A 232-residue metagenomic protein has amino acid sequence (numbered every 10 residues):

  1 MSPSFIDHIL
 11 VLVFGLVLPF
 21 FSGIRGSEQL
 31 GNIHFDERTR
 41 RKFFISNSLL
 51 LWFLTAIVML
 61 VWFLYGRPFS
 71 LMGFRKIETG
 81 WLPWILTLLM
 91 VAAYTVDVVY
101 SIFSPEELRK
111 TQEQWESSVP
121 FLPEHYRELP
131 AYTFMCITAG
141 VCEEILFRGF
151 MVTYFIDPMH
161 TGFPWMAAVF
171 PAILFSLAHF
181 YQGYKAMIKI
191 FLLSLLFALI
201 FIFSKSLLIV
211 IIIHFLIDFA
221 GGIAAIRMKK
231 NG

Functional and structural regions predicted by a protein language model:
M1-G80, M166, G222-G232: N-terminal, membrane-interfacial amphipathic/helix-forming hydrophobic leader that caps and precedes the first
V11-F21, F121-G232: Transmembrane helix-loop-helix hairpins at the membrane interface of multi-pass integral membrane proteins
I24-Q29, D97, S101-E106, G149 (+2 more regions): Short helix-terminus and kink motifs of transmembrane alpha helices, predominantly at the cytoplasmic interface
G31-H34, K42-I45, E107-Q112, F147 (+3 more regions): N-terminal start-of-chain detector that recognizes signal peptides and the immediate post-cleavage beginning
E37-K42, L64-A139, D157-H160, N231-G232: Juxtamembrane helix-loop-helix connectors linking adjacent transmembrane helices in multi-pass membrane enzymes
N47-L50, L54, L86-M90, P171: Hydrophobic alpha-helical transmembrane segments of polytopic
W52, T111-E113, T153: A short linear-motif detector with a strong N-terminal bias
